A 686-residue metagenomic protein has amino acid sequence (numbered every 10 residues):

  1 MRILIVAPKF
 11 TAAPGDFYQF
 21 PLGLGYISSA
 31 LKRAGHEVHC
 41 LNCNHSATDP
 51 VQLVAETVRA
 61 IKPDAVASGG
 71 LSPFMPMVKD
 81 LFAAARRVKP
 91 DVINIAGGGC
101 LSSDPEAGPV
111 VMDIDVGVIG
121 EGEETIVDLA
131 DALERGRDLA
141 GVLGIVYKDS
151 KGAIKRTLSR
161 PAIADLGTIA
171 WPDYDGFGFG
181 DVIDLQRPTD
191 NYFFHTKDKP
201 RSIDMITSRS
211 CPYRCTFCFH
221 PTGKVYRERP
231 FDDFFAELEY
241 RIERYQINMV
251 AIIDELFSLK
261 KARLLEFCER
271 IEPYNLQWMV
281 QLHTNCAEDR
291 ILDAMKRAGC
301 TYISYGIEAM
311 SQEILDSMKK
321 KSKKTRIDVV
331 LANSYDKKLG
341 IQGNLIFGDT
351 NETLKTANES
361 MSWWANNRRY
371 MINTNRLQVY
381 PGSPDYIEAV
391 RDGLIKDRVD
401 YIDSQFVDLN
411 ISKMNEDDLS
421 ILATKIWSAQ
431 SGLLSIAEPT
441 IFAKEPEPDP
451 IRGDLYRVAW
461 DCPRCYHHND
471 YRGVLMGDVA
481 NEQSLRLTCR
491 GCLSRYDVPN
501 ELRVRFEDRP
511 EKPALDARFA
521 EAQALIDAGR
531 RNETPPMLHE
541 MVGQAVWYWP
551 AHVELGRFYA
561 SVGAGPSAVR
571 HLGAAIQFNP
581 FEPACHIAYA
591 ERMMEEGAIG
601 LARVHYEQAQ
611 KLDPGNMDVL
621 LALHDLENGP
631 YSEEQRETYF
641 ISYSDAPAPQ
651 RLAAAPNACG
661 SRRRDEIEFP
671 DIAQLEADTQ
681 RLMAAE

Functional and structural regions predicted by a protein language model:
L4-P14, V146-D149, K155-L158, F193 (+5 more regions): C-terminal accessory regions of radical SAM enzymes
A30-D165, N375-Q378, G382-S383: Glycine-rich beta-alpha loop elements in corrinoid/cobalamin-binding modules across cobalamin-dependent enzymes
A65-A67, I93, I242-I253, N275-Q281 (+5 more regions): Conserved C-terminal portion of the radical SAM core fold that forms the substrate/S-adenosylmethionine-binding
P172-G340, Y456, Y471-D478, Q483-T488 (+1 more regions): Radical SAM [4Fe-4S] cluster-binding motif and immediate context
K337, Q544, F578, L612 (+1 more regions): Structural marker of alpha-solenoid helical repeat scaffolds
L515, W549-P550, P583-A584, M617-D618: Helix-start (N-cap) detector for alpha-helical repeat units in TPR-like alpha-solenoids, especially tetratricopeptide
